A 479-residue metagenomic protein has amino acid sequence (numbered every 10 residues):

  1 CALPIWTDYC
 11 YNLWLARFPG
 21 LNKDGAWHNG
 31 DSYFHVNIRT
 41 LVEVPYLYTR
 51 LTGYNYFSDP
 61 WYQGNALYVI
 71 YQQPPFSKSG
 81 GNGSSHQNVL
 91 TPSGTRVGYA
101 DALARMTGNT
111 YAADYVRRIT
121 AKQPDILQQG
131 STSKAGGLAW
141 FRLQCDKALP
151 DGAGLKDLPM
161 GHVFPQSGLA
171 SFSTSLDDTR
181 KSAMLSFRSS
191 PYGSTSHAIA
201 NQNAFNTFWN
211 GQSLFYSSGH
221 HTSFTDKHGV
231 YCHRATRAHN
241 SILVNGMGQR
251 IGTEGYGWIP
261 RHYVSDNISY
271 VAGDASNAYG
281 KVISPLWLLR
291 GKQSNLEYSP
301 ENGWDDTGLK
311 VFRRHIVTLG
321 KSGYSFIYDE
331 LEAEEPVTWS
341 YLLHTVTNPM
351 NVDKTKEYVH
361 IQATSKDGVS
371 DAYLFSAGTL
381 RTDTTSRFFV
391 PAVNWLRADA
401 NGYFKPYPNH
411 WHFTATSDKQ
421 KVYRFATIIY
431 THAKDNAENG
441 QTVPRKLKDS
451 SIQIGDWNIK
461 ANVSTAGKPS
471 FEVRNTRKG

Functional and structural regions predicted by a protein language model:
C1-L3: Short, small-residue-biased leader/transition segments that mark boundaries at the very start of proteins
I5-A26, W61-K78: Long, well-ordered core segments of solenoidal/helical folds
W6-L13, G30-T40, S58-A66, A112 (+2 more regions): Secondary-structure capping and boundary motifs in well-ordered enzyme cores
T7-L21, T179-L185, T307, N394-Y407: Active-site-adjacent bridging/hinge elements
L15-A16, G20-N22, W27-E43, Y48 (+5 more regions): Long, repeat-rich segments with strong aromatic
V36-L214, D418-R424, Q441-G479: Carbohydrate-active enzyme catalytic cores, enriched for enzymes that act on polyanionic acidic polysaccharides
N82-S93, V97, L214-A235, N240: Aromatic/acidic polysaccharide-binding cleft in carbohydrate-active enzymes
G130, H221-G479: CBM-like, beta-strand-rich accessory domains located in the C-terminal region of large, secreted polysaccharide-active
